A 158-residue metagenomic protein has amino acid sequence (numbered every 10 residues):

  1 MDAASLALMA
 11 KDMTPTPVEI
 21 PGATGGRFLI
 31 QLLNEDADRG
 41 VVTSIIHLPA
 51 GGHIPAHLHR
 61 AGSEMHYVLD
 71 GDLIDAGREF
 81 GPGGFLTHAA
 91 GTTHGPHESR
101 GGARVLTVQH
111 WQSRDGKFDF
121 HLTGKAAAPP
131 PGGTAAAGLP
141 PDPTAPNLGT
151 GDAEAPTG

Functional and structural regions predicted by a protein language model:
M1-G40, L122-G158: A short, N-terminal "cap"/entry segment at the start of jelly-roll beta-barrel domains of the cupin/DSBH fold
G26-H59, E79, A89-T93: Conserved short histidine dyad/triad with adjacent acidic residue
P49-G51, I74, H110: Solvent-exposed residues in well-ordered beta-strands and their adjoining turns, especially edge/terminal strands
H59-D75: Glycine- and acidic-residue-biased ligand/ion/polar-headgroup-sensing regions
G62, E79-P82, A90-K117: Ligand-binding loop in jelly-roll beta-barrel domains
F85: An anionic, turn-rich surface loop/hairpin at beta-sheet edges that serves as a generic interaction/coordination patch
